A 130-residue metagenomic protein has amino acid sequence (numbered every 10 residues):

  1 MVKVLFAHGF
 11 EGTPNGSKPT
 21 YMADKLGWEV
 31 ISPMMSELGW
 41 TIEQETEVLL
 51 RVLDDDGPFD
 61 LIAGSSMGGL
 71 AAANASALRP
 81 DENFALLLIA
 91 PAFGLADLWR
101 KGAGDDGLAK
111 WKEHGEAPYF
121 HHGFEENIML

Functional and structural regions predicted by a protein language model:
V2-P58: Active-site catalytic motif of lipid deacylating hydrolases and related acyltransferases
K3, L61, H122-E126: Long, contiguous secondary-structure blocks with strong helical propensity
G12, G69, F93-G94: Active-site micro-motifs of SAM-dependent methyltransferase domains
D56, P80-D81: Alpha-helix termination/capping residues and helix-transition junctions
L61-I62, L86: Conserved alpha/beta-hydrolase fold motif
A63-A72: Gly/Ala-rich beta-loop-alpha elbow adjacent to hydrolase catalytic centers
N74-L78: Active-site signature of alpha/beta-hydrolase-fold catalytic machinery across serine- and Asp/Cys-nucleophile hydrolases
E82-L130: The alpha/beta-hydrolase serine catalytic core
